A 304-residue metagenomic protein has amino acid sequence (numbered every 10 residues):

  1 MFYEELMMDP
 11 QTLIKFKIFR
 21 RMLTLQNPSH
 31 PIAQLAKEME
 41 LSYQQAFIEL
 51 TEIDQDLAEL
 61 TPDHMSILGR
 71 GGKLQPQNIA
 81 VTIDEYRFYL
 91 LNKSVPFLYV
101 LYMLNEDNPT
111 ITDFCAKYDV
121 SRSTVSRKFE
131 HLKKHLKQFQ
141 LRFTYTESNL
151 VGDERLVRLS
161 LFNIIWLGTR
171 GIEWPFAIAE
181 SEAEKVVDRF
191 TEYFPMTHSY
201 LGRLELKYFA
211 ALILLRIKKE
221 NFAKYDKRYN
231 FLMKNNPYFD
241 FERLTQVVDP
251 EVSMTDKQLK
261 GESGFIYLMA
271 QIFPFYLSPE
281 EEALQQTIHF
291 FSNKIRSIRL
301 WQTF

Functional and structural regions predicted by a protein language model:
F2-F304: A cross-family "folded-core" feature that marks the main globular domain of proteins
